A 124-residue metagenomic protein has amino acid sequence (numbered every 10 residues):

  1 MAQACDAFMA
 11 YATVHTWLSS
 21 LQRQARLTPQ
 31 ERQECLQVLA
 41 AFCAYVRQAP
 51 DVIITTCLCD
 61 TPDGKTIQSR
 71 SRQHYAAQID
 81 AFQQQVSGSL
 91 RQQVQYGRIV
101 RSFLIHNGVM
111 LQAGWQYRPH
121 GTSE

Functional and structural regions predicted by a protein language model:
M1-Y11: Acidic, low-complexity proline/glycine-rich segments
T16-Q30, L36-S123: N-terminal core-binding DNA-recognition domain of tyrosine recombinases/integrases
